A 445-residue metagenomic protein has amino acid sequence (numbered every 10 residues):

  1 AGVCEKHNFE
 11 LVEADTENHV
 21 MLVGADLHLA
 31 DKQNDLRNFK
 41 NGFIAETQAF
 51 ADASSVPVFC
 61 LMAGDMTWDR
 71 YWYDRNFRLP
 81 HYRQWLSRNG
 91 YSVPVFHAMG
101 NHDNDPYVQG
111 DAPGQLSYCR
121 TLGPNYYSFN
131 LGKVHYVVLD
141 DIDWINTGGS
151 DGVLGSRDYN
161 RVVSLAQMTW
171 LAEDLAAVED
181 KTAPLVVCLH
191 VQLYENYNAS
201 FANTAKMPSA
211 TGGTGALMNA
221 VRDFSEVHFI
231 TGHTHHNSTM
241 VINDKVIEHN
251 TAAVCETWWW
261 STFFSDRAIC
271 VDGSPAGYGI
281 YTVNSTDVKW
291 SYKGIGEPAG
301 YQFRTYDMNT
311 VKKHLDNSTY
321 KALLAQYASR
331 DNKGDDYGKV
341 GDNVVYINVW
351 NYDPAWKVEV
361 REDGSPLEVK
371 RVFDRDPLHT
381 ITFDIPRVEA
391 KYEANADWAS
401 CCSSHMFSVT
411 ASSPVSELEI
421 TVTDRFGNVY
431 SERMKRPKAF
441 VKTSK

Functional and structural regions predicted by a protein language model:
G2-Y73, K445: N-terminal active-site segment of His-dependent metallophosphoesterases
C4-E10, K293, N428-A439: Edge beta-strands of extracellular beta-sandwich domains
D26, G64-D65, G100-N101, H190 (+1 more regions): Active-site glycine-centered loops adjacent to acidic/histidine catalytic or metal-binding residues that shape
A63-G64, L175-F201: Short acidic, glycine-rich surface-loop motifs adjacent to enzyme active sites
W72-K181, T204, P208-H228, H236-N284 (+1 more regions): Extended active-site neighborhood of metal-dependent phosphoesterases/phosphodiesterases
D141, C188-L193, H233-T234, K293-I295: Short, well-ordered beta-to-alpha junction loops that form the rim of enzyme active sites and present histidine/acidic
V246-N351, W356-E359, S404-R433: Binuclear metal-dependent phosphoesterase catalytic core
D376-S408: Aromatic sugar-binding surface patches on proteins that engage polysaccharides or sugar-phosphate polymers
